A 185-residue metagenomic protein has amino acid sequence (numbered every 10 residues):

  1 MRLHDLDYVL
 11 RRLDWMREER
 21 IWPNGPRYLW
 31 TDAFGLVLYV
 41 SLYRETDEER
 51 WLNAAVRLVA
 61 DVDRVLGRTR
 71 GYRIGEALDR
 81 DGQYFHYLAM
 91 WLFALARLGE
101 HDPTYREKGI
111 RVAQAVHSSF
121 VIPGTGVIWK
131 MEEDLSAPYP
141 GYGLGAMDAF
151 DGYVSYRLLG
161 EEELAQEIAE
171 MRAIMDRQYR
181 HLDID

Functional and structural regions predicted by a protein language model:
M1-D185: Glycan-recognition and catalytic cores of secretory/periplasmic carbohydrate-active enzymes
